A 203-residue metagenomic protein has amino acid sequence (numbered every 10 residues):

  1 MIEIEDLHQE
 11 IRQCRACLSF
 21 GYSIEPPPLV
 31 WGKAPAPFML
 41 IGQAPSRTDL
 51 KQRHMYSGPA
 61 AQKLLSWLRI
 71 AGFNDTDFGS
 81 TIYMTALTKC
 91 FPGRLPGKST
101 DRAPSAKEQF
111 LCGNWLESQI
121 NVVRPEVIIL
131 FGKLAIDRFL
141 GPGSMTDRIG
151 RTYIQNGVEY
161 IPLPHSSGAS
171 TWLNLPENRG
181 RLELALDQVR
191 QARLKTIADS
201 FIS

Functional and structural regions predicted by a protein language model:
M1-F201: A polyanion-binding, active-site-adjacent surface
